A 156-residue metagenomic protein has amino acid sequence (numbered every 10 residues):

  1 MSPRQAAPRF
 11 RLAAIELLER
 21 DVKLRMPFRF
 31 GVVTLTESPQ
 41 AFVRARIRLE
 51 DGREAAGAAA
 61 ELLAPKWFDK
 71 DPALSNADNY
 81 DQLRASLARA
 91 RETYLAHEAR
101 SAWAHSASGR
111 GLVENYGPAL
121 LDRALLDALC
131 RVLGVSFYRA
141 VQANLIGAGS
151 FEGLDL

Functional and structural regions predicted by a protein language model:
S2-R46: Short, Gly/Pro- and small/polar-rich lid/capping loops
F10, F28-F30, F42, F68 (+4 more regions): Phenylalanine-focused residue identity feature
A13, G31-V33, A45, D71 (+3 more regions): Generic signature of intrinsically disordered, low-complexity segments enriched in small/polar residues
M26, G149-L156: Conserved mixed alpha/beta core segments that line enzyme active sites in large multi-domain catalysts
I47-R53: Short acidic-glycine loop/turn motifs at beta-strand connectors
E54-S136, A143: Metal- or metallocofactor-binding catalytic centers and their adjacent structured scaffolds across diverse enzyme
N144-A148: Short, conserved phosphate-binding/catalytic loop or strand-edge motifs used in phosphoryl-/nucleotidyl-transfer
